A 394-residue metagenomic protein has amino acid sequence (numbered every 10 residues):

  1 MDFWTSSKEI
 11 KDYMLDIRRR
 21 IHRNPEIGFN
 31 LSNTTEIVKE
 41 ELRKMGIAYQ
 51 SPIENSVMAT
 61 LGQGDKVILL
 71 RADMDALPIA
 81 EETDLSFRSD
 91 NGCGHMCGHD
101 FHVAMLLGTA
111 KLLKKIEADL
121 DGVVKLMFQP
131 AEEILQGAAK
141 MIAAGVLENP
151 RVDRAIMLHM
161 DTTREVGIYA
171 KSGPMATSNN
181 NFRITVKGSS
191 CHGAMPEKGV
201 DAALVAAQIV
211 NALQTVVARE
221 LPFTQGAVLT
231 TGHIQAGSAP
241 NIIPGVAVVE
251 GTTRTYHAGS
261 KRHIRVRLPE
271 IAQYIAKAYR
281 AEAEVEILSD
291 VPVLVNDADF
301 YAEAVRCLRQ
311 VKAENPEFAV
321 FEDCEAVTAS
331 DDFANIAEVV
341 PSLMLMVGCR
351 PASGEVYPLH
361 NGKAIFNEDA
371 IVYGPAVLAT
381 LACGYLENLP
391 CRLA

Functional and structural regions predicted by a protein language model:
M1-H95, D100, A104-D121: Acidic/His- and Gly-rich active-site-bordering loop/insert found across diverse amide/peptide-bond hydrolases
K11-L15, T35-K39, L106, A203 (+5 more regions): Hydrophobic face of alpha-helices
I21, L70, H99, L126 (+7 more regions): Divalent metal-coordination and catalytic microenvironments
E26, D73-D75, A131-E133, D161 (+3 more regions): Active-site beta-loop-alpha junctions enriched in small/polar residues
S56, L77-G94, D100-F101, I116-P244 (+1 more regions): Histidine/acidic-residue-rich, glycine-tolerant segments that coordinate divalent metal ions
L61, V186-G188, T253: Hydrophobic beta-strand positions in extracellular immunoglobulin-like domains
L69-R71, F182-I184, M344-R350: Non-cysteine beta-strand/loop elements that form the S-adenosyl-L-methionine
A207-A394: Metal-dependent amide/peptide-bond hydrolase catalytic core, centered on the "pita-bread" metallohydrolase fold
